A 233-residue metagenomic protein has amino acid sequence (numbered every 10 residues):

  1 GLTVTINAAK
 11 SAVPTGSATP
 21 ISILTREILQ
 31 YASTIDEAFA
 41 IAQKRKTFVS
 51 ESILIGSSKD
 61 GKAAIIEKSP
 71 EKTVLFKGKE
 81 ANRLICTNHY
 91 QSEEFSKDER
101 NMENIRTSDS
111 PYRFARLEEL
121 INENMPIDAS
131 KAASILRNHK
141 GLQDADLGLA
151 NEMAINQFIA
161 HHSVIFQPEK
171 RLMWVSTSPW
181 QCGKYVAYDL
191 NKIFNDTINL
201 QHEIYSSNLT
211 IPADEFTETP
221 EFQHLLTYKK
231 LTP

Functional and structural regions predicted by a protein language model:
G1-I21, I35, F48-S52, C86 (+1 more regions): A contiguous strand-loop segment
P20-L24, R113: Catalytic-loop motifs flanking and including active-site residues across diverse enzymes
L24-Q30: Short, well-ordered beta-strand elements within core beta-sheets of diverse protein domains
Y31-T73, K79-P233: C-terminus-biased signal that marks the final domain/tail of proteins
